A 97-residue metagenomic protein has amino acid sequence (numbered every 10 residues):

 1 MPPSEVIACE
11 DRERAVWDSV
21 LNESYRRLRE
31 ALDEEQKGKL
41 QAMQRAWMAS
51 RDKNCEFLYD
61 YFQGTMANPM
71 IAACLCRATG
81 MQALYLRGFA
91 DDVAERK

Functional and structural regions predicted by a protein language model:
M1-K97: N-terminal alpha-helical modules
